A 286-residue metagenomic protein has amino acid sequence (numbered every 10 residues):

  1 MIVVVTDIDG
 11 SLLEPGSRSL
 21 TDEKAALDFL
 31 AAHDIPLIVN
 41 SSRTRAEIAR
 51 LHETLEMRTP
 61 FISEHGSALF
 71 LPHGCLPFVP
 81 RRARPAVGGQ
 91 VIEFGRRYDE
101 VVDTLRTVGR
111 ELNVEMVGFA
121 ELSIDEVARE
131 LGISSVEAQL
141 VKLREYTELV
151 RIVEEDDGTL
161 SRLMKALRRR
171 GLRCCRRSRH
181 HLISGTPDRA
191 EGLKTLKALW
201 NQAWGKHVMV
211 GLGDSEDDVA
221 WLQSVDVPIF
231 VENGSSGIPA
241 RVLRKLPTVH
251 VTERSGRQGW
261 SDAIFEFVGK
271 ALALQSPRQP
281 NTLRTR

Functional and structural regions predicted by a protein language model:
M1-S17, L222: Asp-based phosphoryl-transfer active-site loop
I2-V4, T59, M209: The start of beta-strands in P-loop NTPase/AAA+ ATPase cores
L20, A26, H180-R286: Mg2+-dependent phosphoryl-transfer enzymes with acidic/Ser/Thr/Gly-rich catalytic loops
L20-F119, N233: Active-site phosphate-binding/coordination module
P36, R173, V227-P228: Residue-level detector of anion-binding/catalytic polar loops
L55-M57, E64-H65, R170, S224-D226 (+1 more regions): Short, structured coil segments at secondary-structure junctions
V79-E93, V141-K142, L160, L272-N281: A polyampholytic, Gly/Pro-enriched intrinsically disordered region
V108-V210, E216-D217: Conserved acidic, metal-coordinating active-site core of Asp-based, Mg2+-dependent phosphoryl-transfer enzymes
